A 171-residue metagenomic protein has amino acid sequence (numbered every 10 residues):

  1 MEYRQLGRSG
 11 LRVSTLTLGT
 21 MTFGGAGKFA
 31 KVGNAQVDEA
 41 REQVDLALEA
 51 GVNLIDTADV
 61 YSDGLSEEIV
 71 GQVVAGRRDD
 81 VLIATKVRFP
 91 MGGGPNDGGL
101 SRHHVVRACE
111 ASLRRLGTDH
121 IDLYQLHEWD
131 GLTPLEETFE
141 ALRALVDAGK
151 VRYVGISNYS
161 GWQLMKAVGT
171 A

Functional and structural regions predicted by a protein language model:
M1-V81: N-terminal binding-site loop/beta-alpha segment at the start of enzyme catalytic domains that lines or forms
S14-L18, I55-T57, I83-T85, D122-L126 (+1 more regions): Hydrophobic faces of well-ordered beta-strands that scaffold small-molecule active sites in alpha/beta enzyme cores
T22-G25, V87-G92: Conserved radical SAM core fold
G27, G92-A171: Glycine/proline-rich, positively charged, aromatic-decorated active-site loop/lid region on the catalytic face
E39-E42, L46, A50, L65 (+5 more regions): Residues within well-formed alpha-helices
Y61, L65, V87, D130 (+1 more regions): Short beta->alpha linker loops
E67-T85, E140-V151: Alpha-helix-loop-beta-strand connector modules within alpha/beta enzyme cores
